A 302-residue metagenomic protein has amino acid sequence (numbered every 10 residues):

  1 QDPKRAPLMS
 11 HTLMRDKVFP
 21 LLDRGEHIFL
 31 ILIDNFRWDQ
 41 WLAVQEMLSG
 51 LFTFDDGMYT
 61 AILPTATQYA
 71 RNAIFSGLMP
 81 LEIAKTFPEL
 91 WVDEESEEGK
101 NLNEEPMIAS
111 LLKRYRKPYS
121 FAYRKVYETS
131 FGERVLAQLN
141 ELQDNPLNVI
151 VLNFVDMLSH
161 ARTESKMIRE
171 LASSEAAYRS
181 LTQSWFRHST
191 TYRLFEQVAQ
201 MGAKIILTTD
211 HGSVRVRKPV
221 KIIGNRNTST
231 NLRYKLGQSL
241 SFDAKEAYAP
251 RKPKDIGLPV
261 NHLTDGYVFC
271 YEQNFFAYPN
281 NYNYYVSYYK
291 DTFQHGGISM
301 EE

Functional and structural regions predicted by a protein language model:
Q1-E302: Feature captures the catalytic ectodomains and active-site-proximal regions of enzymes that hydrolyze or transfer
